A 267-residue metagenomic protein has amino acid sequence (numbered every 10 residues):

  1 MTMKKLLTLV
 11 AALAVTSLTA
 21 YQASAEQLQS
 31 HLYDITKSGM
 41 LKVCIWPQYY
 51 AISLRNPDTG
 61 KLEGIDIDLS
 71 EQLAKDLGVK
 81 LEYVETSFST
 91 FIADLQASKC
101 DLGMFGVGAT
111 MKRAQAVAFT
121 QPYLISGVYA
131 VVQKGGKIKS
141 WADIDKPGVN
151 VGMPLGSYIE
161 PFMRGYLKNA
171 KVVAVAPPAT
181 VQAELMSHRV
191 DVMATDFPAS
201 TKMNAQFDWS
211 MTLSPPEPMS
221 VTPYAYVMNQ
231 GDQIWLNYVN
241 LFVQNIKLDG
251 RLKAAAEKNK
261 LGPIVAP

Functional and structural regions predicted by a protein language model:
E26, I67-D76, A142, S157 (+1 more regions): Extended ligand-binding regions for polar small-molecule ligands
E26-G106, K258: Extracytoplasmic small-molecule ligand-binding "clamshell" domains of the periplasmic binding protein/Venus flytrap
E26-S30, Y158-V175, M211-P215, Q244-P267: Ligand-binding clefts/hinges and TM-proximal coupling segments of bilobed small-molecule sensing domains
G39-I45, E63, A142-G156, K171: Short loop->beta-strand "edge-of-pocket" segments that line small-molecule binding or catalytic clefts across diverse
L41-K42, G78-K80, Q96-F105, G148-N150 (+3 more regions): Alpha-to-beta junction loops
S53-T59, S70-V79, I159-A176, N204-D208 (+2 more regions): Ligand-binding cleft/hinge of the Venus flytrap
I67, E71, K75, K80-D145 (+1 more regions): Acidic, polar ligand-binding/catalytic clefts
L124-V132, F197, T201-Q244, G262-P267: Periplasmic-binding protein-like
